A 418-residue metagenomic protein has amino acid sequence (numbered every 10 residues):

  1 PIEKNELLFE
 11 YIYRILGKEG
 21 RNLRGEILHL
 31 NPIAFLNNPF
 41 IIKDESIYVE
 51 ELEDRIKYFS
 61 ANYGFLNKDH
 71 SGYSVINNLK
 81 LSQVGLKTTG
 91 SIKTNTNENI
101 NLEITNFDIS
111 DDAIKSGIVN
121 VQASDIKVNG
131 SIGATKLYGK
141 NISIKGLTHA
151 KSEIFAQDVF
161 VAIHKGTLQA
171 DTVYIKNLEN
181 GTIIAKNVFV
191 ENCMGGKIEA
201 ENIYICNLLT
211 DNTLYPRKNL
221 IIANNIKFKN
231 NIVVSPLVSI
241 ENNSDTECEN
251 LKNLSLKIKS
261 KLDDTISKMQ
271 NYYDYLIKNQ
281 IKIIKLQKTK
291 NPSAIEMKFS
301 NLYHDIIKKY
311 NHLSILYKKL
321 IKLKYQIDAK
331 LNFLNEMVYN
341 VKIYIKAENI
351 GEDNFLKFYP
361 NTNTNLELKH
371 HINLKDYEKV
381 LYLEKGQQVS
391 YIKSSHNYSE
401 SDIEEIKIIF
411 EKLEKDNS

Functional and structural regions predicted by a protein language model:
P1-A162, T167, K227-S418: Charge-rich, low-hydrophobicity low-complexity segments
L8-F9, Y215, I221: Hydrophobic beta-strand signal
I132, I163, I175-N177, F189-N192 (+1 more regions): Tandem-repeat/low-complexity and Cys-motif detector
H149-A150, H164-G166, E179-G181, M194-G196 (+2 more regions): Short glycine/acidic-rich loop motifs that flank beta-strands on beta-rich extracellular proteins
K197, T213, N230-I232: WD40 beta-propeller repeat blades
Y204-C206, I221-I222, I232: Glycine- and acidic/polar-rich repeat regions and solenoidal domains
